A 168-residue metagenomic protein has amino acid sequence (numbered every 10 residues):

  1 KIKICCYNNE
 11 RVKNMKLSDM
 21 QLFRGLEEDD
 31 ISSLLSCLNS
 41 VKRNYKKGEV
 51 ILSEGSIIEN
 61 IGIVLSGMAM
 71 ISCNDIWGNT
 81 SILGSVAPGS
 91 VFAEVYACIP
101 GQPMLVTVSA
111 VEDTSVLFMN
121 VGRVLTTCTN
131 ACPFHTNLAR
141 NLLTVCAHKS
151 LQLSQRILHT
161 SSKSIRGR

Functional and structural regions predicted by a protein language model:
K1-E10, I165-R168: Phosphate-/nucleic-acid-contacting segments
Y7-K47, F92, Y96-P100: Cyclic nucleotide-binding regulatory module and flanking cytosolic helices
C37-L38, S56-I58: Short, small/polar residue-rich loop motifs at catalytic or cofactor-binding pockets
L38, I82-N141: Cyclic-nucleotide recognition modules
G48, E59-S72, P88-G89: Glycine- and acidic-residue-biased ligand/ion/polar-headgroup-sensing regions
V50-S56: Short phosphate-coordinating micro-motif centered on Lys-Gly-acidic
A69-S81: A short beta-strand-loop-beta hairpin characteristic of the jelly-roll/cupin
P133-R168: Polybasic "coupling" helices that flank or enter modular domains
